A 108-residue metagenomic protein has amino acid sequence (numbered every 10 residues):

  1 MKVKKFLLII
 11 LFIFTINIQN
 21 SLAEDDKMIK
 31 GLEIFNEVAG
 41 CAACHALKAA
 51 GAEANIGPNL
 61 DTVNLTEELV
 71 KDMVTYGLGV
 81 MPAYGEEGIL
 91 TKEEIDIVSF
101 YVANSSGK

Functional and structural regions predicted by a protein language model:
M1-D25, G107-K108: N-terminal export/targeting leaders of redox proteins
D25-L47: Sequence/structural segment immediately N-terminal to covalent heme-attachment motifs in c-type and related
N36, G40, L65, T75-G79 (+1 more regions): Sec-exported extracytoplasmic/periplasmic mature domains
A42-T75: Gly/Gly-Pro-rich "capping" loops immediately C-terminal to redox-active cysteine motifs in periplasmic/lumenal
L69-T91: Short Fe-S-cluster ligation motifs
E87-K108: C-terminal capping alpha-helices of c-type cytochrome domains
